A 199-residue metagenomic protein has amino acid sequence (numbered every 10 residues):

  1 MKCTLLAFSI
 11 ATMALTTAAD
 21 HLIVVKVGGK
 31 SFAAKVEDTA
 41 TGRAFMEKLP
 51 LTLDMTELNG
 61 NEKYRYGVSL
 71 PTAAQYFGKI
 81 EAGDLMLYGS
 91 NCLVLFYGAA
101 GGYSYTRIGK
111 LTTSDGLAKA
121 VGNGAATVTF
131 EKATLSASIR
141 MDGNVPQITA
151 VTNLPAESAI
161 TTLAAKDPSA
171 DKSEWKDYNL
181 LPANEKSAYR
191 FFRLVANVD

Functional and structural regions predicted by a protein language model:
M1-F8: Sec-dependent signal peptide recognition, specifically the positively charged N-region followed immediately by
F8-A18: Hydrophobic h-region of N-terminal signal peptides that target proteins for export in Gram-negative bacteria
D20-K48, T134-L135: Start-of-domain signal
D20-L22, A125, E157-T161: Exposed beta-strand and adjacent loop surfaces of beta-rich binding modules that mediate intermolecular recognition
K26, M86-Y88, R140: Well-ordered beta-strand positions
K35-G42, A100-G101, L181-A183: A short, sequence-level motif marking secondary-structure junctions
D38, M46, T52-A133: Glycine-rich active-site loops that engage anionic ligands at enzyme catalytic sites
T134-D199: Short, composition-biased motifs enriched in small/polar/acidic residues
